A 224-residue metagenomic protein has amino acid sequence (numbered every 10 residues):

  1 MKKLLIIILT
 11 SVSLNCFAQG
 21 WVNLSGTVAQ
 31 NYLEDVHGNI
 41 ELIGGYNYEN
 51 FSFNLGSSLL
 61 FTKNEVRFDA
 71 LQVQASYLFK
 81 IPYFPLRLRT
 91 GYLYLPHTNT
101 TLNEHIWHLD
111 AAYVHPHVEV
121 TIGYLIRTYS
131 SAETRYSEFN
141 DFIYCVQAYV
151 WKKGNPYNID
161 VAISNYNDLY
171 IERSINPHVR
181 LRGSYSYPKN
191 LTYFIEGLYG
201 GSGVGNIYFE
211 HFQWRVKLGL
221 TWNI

Functional and structural regions predicted by a protein language model:
K3-C16: Sec-dependent N-terminal signal peptides
A18-K63: Short glycine/proline- and aromatic-enriched beta-strand/turn motifs that initiate or cap beta-hairpins
G20-V22, E49-L55, I81-L88, P116-I122 (+2 more regions): Repeated loop/turn-to-beta-strand initiation elements of outer-membrane beta-barrel proteins
T27-L33, S58-N64, Y92-T100, L125-T134 (+3 more regions): Sequence/structural signature of outer-membrane beta-barrel proteins
E34-I40, R67-L71, T101-W107, P116 (+3 more regions): Residues that define the transmembrane beta-barrel architecture of outer-membrane proteins
L42-Y46, V73-F79, Y92, L109-H115 (+4 more regions): Residues on the lipid-exposed face of transmembrane beta-strands in outer-membrane beta-barrel proteins
I106-D168: Detector for outer-membrane/organellar transmembrane beta-barrel domains, recognizing the amphipathic beta-strand
R173-I224: Predominantly the C-terminal beta-signal and adjacent terminal strand-loop region of outer-membrane beta-barrel
